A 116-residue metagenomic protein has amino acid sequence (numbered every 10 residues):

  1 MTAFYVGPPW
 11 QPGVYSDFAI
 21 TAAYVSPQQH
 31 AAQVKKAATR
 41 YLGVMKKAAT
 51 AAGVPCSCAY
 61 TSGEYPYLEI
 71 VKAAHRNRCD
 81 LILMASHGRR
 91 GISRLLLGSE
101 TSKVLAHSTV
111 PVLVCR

Functional and structural regions predicted by a protein language model:
M1-Y24, A48-S57: Small/aliphatic-rich secondary-structure junction motif
F4-V6, A59-G63, C115: Conserved beta-strand termini and adjacent loop/short-helix elements that scaffold enzyme active sites in alpha/beta
G13-S16, L68-V71, R94-L96: Short, well-ordered secondary-structure micro-motifs
F18-A22, H75-N77, E100-T101: Short, hinge-like loop/turn segments at secondary-structure boundaries
A23-R40: A short acidic, glycine-rich active-site loop that binds or catalyzes chemistry on phosphate/adenosine moieties
K47-I82: Structural beta-alpha unit
L81-H107: Glycine-rich, Arg-bearing micro-motifs that act as flexible, cationic patches
V110-R116: Short, flexible loop segments at boundaries between secondary-structure elements
